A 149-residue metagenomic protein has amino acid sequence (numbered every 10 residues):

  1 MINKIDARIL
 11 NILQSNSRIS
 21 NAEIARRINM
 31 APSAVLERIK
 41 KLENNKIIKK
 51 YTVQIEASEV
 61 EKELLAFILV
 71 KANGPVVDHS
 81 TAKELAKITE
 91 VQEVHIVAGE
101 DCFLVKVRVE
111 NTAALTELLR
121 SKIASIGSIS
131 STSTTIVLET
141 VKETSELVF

Functional and structural regions predicted by a protein language model:
M1-F149: A compositional/biophysical signature of low hydrophobicity enriched in polar/charged and small residues
